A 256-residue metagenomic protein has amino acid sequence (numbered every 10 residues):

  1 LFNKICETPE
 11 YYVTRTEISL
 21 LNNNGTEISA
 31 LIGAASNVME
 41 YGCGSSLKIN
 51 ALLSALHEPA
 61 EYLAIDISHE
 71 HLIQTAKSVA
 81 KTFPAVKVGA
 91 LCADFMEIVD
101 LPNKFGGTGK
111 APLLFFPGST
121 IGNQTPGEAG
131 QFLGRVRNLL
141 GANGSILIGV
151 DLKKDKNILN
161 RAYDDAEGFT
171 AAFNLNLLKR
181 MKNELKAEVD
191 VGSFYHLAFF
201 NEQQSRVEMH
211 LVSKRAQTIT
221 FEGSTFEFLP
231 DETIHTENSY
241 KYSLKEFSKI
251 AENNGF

Functional and structural regions predicted by a protein language model:
F2-I32: Class I SAM-dependent methyltransferase Rossmann-like catalytic core, especially the SAM/SAH-binding loop
A35-G44: Conserved class I S-adenosyl-L-methionine
S45-E58: Conserved SAM-binding loop of SAM-dependent methyltransferases across substrates and taxa, primarily the Class I
S68-H69: Conserved SAM/SAH-binding beta-strand->alpha-helix loop
G109-L133: A short SAM/SAH-binding and catalytic strip from SAM-dependent methyltransferases
G130-A142: A short glycine-rich, Lys/Arg-flanked "PGG" loop and its adjoining helix->strand segment in the class I
L139-K153: Conserved beta-strand signature within the Rossmann-like core of class I S-adenosyl-L-methionine
I158-N254: Substrate-binding/catalytic lobe of Class I Rossmann-like enzymes that use SAM or dcSAM, i.e., the mid-to-C-terminal
